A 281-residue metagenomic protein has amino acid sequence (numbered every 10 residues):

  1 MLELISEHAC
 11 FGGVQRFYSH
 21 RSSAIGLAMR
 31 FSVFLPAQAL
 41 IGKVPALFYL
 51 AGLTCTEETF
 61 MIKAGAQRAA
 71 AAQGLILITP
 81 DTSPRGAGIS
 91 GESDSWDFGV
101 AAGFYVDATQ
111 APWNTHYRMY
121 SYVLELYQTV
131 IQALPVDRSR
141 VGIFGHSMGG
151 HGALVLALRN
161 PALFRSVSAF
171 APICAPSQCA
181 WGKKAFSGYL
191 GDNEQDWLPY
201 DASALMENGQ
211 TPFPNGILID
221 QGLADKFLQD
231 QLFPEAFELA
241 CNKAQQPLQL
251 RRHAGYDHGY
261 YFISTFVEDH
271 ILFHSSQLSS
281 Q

Functional and structural regions predicted by a protein language model:
M1-Q281: Non-catalytic cap/lid and distal C-terminal segments of serine-dependent acyl enzymes
